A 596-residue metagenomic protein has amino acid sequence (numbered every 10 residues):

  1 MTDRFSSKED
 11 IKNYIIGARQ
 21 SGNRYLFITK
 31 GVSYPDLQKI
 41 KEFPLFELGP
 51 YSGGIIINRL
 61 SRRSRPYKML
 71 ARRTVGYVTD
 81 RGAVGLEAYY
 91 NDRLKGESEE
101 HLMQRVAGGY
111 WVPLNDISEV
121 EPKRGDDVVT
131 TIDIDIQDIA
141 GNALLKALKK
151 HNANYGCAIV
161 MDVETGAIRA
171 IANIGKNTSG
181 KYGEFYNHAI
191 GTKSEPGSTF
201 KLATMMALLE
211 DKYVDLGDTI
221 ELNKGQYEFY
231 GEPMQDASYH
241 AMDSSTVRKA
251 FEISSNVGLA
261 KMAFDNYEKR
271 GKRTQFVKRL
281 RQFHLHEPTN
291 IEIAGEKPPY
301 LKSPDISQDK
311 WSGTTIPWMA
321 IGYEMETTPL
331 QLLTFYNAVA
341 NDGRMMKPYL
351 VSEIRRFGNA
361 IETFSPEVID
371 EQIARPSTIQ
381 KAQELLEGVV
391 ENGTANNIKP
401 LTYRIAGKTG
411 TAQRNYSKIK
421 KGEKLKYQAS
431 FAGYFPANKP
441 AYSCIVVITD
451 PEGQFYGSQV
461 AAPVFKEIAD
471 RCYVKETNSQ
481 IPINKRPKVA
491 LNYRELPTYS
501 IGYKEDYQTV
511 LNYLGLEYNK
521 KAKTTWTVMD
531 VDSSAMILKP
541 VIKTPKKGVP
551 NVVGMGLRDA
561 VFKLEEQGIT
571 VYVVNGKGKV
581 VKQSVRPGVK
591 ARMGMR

Functional and structural regions predicted by a protein language model:
M1, G22-G31, L60, V75 (+12 more regions): Second-shell loop/turn segments in exported
E9-Q20, N58, R62, A153-T165 (+6 more regions): Acidic/histidine-enriched alpha-helical segments
K12-K30, R169, N187, K543-K547 (+1 more regions): Surface-exposed aromatic
N13-R124, V446, P463: Small/polar-residue-rich segments within soluble enzyme cores
K30-P35, R65, R81-V84, P122 (+14 more regions): Soluble non-cytosolic domains of exported or imported proteins
V106-E119, G156-G197, A203-I448: Beta-lactam-recognizing serine transpeptidase/beta-lactamase-like catalytic domain environment
V112-G156: Conserved, well-ordered alpha-helix/loop/beta-strand core segments that scaffold catalytic motifs
V446, E467-R596: Ligand-recognition elements built from short beta-strands and adjacent flexible loops
